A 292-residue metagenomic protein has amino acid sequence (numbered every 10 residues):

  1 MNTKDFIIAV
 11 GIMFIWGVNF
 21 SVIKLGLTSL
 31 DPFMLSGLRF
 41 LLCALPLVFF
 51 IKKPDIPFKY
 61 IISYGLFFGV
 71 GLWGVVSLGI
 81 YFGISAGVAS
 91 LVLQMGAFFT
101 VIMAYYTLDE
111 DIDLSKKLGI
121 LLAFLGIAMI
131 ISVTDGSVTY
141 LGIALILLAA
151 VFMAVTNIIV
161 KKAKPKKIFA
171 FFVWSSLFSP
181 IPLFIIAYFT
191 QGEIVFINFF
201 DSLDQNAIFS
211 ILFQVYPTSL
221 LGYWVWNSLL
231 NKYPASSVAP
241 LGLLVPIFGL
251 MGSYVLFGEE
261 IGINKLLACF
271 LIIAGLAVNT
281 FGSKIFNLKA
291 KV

Functional and structural regions predicted by a protein language model:
K4-I12, I51-L78, L141-A149, I197-L221 (+1 more regions): Loop-to-transmembrane-helix transition segments
I15, N19-F20, V48-L93, V101 (+2 more regions): Specific transmembrane alpha-helical segments of multi-pass solute transporters/efflux pumps, especially DMT/EamA
V18, V22-L25, S29, L42-P57 (+4 more regions): Membrane-interface helix-cap regions at the ends of transmembrane helices in multi-pass membrane proteins
G26, L35, G79, Y106-L108 (+6 more regions): Hydrophobic/aromatic residues within transmembrane alpha-helices of multi-pass small-molecule transporters
M34-A44, S77-D111, A149, A235-Y254: Specific alpha-helical transmembrane segments that line the substrate/conduction pathway and gating interfaces
L38, A89-M95, I159-P180, V215-V255: Helix-helix packing/entry segments at the starts of transmembrane helices
L41, L47, Y64, I102-M103 (+5 more regions): Hydrophobic transmembrane alpha-helices of multi-pass small-molecule transport proteins
A44-L47, T100-V101, Y106, S137-F196 (+3 more regions): Transmembrane alpha-helical segments that form core, pore/gating elements of small-molecule transporters/exporters
